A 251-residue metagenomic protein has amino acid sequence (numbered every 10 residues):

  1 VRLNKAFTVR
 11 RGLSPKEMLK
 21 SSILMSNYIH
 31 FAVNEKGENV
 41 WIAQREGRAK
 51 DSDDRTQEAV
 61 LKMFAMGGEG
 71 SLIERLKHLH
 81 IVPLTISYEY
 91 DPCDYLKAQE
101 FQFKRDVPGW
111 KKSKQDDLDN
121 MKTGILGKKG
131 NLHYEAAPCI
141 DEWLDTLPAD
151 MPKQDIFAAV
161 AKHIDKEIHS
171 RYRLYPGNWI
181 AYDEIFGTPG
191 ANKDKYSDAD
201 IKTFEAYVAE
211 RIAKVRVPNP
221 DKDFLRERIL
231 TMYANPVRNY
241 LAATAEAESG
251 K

Functional and structural regions predicted by a protein language model:
V1-L24: Membrane-interfacial amphipathic helices and adjacent loop/beta segments that form the lipid-substrate binding surface
G12, R45-E46: Glycine- and acidic
K20-V40, E46-K251: Membrane-interfacial terminal anchoring regions of lipid-handling membrane enzymes
